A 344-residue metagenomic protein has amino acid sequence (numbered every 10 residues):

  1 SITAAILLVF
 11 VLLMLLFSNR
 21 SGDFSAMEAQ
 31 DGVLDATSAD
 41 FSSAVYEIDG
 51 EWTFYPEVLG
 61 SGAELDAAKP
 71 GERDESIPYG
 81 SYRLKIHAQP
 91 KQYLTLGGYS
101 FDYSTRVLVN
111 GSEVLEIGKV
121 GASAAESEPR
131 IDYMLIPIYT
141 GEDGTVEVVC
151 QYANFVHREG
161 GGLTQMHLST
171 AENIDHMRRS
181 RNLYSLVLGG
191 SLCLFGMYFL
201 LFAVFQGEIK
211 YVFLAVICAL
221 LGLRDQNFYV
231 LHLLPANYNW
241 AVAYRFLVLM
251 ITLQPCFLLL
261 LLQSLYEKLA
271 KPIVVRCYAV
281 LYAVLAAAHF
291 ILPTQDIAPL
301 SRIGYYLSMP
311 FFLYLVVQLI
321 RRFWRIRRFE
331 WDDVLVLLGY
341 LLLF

Functional and structural regions predicted by a protein language model:
S1-P90: Extended carbohydrate-recognition surfaces in non-catalytic/accessory domains of CAZymes and lectin-like proteins
N19-Q30, A63-D74, I117-A125, V204-G207 (+1 more regions): Sequence/structural signature of beta-propeller blade repeats across diverse families
E28-L34, V109-E147, Y152-L163: Beta-strand-rich ligand-recognition modules
E75-I77, Q89-K91, P129, T140-D143: Surface-exposed coil/turn segments at beta-strand junctions on protein surfaces, enriched
I86-N110, V148-C150: Aromatic-lined ligand-binding clefts that engage carbohydrates, nucleic acids, or primary amines
E159-F205: Cytosolic-side membrane-insertion boundary helix
L186-F344: Juxtamembrane segments at transmembrane-helix boundaries in multi-pass signal-transduction membrane proteins
